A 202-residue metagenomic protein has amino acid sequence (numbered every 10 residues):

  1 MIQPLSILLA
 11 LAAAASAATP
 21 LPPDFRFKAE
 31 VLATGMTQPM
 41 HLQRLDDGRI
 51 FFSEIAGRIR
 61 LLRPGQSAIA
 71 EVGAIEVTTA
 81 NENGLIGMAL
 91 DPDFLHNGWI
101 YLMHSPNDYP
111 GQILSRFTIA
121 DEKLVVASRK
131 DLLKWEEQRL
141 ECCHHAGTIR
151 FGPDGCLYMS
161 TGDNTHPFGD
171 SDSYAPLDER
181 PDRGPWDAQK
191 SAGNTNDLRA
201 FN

Functional and structural regions predicted by a protein language model:
L8-A18: Hydrophobic h-region of N-terminal signal peptides that target proteins for export in Gram-negative bacteria
A17-K28, S67, A120-V126: Blade/loop signatures of beta-propeller domains
A29, P39, D47, L85 (+1 more regions): Conserved positions at the start
V31-T37, V72-A80, L132-L140: Surface loop/turn motifs at the tips and blade-to-blade linkers of beta-strand repeat domains
A33, M40-Q43, A89, R150: Conserved beta-strand position repeated across blades of beta-propeller domains
R44-D46, F52-G57, N81, F94-N202: Surface loops at the rim/top face of extracytoplasmic beta-rich domains
F51-G73, E122: Beta-propeller domains
A68-P92: Blade-loop segments of beta-propeller domains
